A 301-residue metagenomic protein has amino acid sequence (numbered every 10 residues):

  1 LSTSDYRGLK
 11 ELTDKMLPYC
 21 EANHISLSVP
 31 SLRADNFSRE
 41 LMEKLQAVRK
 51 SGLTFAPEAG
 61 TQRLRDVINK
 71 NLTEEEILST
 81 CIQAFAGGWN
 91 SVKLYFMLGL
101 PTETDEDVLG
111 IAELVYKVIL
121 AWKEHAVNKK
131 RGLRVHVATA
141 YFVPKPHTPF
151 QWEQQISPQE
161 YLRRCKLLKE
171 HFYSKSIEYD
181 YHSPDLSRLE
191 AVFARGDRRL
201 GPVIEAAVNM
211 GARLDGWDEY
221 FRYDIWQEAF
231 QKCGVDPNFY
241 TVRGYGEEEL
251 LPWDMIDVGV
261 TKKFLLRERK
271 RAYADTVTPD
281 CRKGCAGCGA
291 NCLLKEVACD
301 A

Functional and structural regions predicted by a protein language model:
L1-H136, A140: Conserved SAM/AdoMet-binding glycine-rich loop
F37-L41, R63-I68, L98-E106, H125-Q159 (+3 more regions): Flexible glycine/acidic-rich beta-alpha junction loops that bind and position SAM and/or redox cofactors in anaerobic
E74, L162, G259, K263: Electropositive phosphate-/nucleotide-binding environments in soluble metabolic enzymes
L162-F172: Two-metal-ion acidic nuclease core segments, chiefly of the RNase H-like superfamily
Y173-A301: Radical SAM enzyme core and accessory elements
